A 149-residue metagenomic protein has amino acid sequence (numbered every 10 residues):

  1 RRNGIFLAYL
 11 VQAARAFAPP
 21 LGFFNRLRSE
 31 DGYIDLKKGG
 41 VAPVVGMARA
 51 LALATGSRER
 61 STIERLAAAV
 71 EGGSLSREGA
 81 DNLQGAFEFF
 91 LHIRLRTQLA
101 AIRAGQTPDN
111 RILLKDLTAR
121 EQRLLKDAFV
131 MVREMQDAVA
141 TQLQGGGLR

Functional and structural regions predicted by a protein language model:
R1-R149: A nucleotide- and high-energy phosphate-metabolite-utilizing enzyme signature
